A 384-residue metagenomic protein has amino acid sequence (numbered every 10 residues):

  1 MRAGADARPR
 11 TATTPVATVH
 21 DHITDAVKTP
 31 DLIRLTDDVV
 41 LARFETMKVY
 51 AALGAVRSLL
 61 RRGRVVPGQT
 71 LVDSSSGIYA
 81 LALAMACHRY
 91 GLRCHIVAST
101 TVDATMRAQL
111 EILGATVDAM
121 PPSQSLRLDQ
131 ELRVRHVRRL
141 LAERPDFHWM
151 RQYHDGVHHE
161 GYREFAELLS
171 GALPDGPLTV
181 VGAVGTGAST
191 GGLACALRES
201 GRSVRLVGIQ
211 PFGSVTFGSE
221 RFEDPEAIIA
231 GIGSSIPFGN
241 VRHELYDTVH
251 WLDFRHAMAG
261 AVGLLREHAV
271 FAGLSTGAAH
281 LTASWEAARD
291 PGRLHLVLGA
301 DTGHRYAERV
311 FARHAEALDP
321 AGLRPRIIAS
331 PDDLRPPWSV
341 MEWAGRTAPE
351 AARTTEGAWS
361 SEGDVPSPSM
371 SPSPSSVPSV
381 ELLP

Functional and structural regions predicted by a protein language model:
M1-P384: PLP-dependent amino-acid enzyme catalytic core
